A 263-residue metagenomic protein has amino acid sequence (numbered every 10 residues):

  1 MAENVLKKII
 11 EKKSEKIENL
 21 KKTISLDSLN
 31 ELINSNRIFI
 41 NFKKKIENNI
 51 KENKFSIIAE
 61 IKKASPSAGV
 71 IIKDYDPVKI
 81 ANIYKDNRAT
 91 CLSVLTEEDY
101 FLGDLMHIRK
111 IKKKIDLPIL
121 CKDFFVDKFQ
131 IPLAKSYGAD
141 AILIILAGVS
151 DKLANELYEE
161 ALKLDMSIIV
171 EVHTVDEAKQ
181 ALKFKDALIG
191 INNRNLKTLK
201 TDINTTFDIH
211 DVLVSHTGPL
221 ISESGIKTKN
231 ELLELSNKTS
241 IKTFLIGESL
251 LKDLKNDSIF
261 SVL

Functional and structural regions predicted by a protein language model:
M1-K62, S67: N-terminal amphipathic alpha-helix/helix-capping segment at the start of soluble metabolic enzymes
K7, T90, D140, A187 (+1 more regions): Receiver (REC) domain switch/active-site residues of two-component response regulators
K12, E60-A64, E97, F124 (+5 more regions): Active-site beta-loop-alpha junctions enriched in small/polar residues
S56, S67-I169, E177-A181, T206-I209: N-terminal active-site wall of soluble small-molecule enzyme domains
V126-G138, T174-K185, H216-I246, S258-V262: Catalytic cores of alpha/beta
S136-L153, G190-L199, T239-F260: Glycine-rich phosphate-binding active-site loops on the catalytic face of alpha/beta enzymes
F184-K229: Glycine/small-residue-rich hydrophobic helix-like segments
T205-L213, L250-L263: C-terminal helical cap(s) of enzyme catalytic domains, especially alpha/beta-barrels
